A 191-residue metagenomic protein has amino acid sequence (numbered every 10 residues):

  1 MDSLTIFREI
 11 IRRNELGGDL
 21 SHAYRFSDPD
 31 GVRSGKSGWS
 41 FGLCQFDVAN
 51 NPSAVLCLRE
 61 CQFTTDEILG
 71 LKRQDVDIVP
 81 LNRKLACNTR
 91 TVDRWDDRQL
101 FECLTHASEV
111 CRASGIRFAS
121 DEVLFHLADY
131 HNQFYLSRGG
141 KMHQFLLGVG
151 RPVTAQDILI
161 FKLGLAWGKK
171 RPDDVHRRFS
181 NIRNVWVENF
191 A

Functional and structural regions predicted by a protein language model:
M1-R117, E122-A191: Cell-wall polysaccharide-cleaving catalytic domain and substrate-binding groove, primarily in peptidoglycan/chitin
